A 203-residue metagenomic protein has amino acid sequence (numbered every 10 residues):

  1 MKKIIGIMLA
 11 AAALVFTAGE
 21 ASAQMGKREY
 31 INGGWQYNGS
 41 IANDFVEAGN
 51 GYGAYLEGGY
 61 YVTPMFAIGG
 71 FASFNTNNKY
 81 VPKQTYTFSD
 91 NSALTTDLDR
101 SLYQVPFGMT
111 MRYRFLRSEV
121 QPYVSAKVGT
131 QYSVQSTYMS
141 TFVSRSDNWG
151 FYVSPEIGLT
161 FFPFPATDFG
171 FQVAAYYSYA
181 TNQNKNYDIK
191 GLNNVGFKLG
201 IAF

Functional and structural regions predicted by a protein language model:
M1-K27: Cleavable N-terminal export/targeting peptides
E20-V62, A67-I68, K185, A202: Short glycine/proline- and aromatic-enriched beta-strand/turn motifs that initiate or cap beta-hairpins
M25, F45-N50, T96-Y103, F142-W149 (+1 more regions): Replace "Gram-negative outer membrane beta-barrel proteins" with "bacterial and organellar outer membrane beta-barrel
E29, E57-S140, G150-V153, F161-T167 (+1 more regions): Gram-negative (and chloroplast) outer-membrane scaffold detector with strong preference for beta-barrel transmembrane
N32, G108, G191-F203: Outer-membrane beta-barrel "beta-signal"
G34-N38, S73-N75, K127-Q131, A174-A180 (+1 more regions): Outer-membrane beta-barrel pore domains and translocons
P165, Y179-K185: Amphipathic C-terminal alpha-helical segment
G170-Q172: Beta-strand/loop substructures that line and gate deep hydrophobic ligand-binding cavities in soluble
